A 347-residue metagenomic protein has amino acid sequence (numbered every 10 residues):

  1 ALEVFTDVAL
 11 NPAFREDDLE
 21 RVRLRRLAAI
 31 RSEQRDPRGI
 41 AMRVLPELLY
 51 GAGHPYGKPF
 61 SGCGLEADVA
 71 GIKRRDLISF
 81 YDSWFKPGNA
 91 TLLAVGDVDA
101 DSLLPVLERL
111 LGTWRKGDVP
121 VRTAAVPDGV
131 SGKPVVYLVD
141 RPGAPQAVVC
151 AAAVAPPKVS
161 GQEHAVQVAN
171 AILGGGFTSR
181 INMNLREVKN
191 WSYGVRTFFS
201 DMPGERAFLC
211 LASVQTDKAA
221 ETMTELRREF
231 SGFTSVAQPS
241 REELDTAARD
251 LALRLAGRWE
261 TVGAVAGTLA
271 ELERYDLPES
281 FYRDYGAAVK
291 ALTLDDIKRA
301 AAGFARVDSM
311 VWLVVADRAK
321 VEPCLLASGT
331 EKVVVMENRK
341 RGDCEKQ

Functional and structural regions predicted by a protein language model:
A1-A9, R23, L27, R38-A67 (+8 more regions): M16 family metallopeptidases and their MPP-like homologs
A9, A52-Y56, T91-P157, V314-Q347: An aromatic/glycine/proline-enriched structural segment found at the starts of mature extracellular/organellar domains
N11-F14, L19, I72: Peptidyl-prolyl cis-trans isomerase
R26, R122-A124, V135-Y137, V168 (+2 more regions): Short beta-alpha junctions and helix-cap segments that line functional grooves
R26-E33, V126-V139, R249-R258: Short, conserved secondary-structure transition motifs
Y81: Conserved, carboxylate-rich catalytic/transport cores that coordinate ions
